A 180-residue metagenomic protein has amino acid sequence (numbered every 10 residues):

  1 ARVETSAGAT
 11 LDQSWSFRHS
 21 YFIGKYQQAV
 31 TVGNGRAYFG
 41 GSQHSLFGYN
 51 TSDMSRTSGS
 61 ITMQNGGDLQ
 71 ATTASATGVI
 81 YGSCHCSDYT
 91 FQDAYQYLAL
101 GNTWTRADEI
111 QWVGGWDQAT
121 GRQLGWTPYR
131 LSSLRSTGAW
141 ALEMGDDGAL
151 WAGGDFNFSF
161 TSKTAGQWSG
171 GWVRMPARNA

Functional and structural regions predicted by a protein language model:
A1-A180: Extracytoplasmic surface signature
